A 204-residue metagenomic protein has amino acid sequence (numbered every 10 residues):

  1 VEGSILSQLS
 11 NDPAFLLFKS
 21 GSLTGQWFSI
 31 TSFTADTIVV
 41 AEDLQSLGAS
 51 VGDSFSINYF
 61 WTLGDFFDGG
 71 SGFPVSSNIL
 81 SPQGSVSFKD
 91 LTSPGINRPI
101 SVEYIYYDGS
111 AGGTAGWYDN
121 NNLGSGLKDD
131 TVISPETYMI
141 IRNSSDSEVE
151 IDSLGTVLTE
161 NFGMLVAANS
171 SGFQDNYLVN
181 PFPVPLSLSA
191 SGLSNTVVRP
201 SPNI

Functional and structural regions predicted by a protein language model:
V1-L47, D53-F60: Ser/Thr/Gly-rich low-complexity blocks that favor extended beta-strand/coil architectures
L9, L23, I79-S81, V132-S134 (+1 more regions): Short, surface-exposed loop/turn motifs at beta-strand boundaries within globular domains
L17, Y138-R142, Q174: Residues within well-ordered beta-strands of beta-sheet-rich folds
L23-S29, P94-E103: Surface-exposed loop/edge segments in extracytoplasmic proteins
G25-W27, A35, Q83-G84, S134-Y138: Extracellular structured ligand-interaction cores
V39-E42, D119-N120, G126-D129, D175-N180: Exposed aromatic-hydrophobic patches
S54-P99, S145-I204: Catalytic cores of histone-lysine modification enzymes
I100-L158: Charged, amphipathic alpha-helical scaffolding segments
